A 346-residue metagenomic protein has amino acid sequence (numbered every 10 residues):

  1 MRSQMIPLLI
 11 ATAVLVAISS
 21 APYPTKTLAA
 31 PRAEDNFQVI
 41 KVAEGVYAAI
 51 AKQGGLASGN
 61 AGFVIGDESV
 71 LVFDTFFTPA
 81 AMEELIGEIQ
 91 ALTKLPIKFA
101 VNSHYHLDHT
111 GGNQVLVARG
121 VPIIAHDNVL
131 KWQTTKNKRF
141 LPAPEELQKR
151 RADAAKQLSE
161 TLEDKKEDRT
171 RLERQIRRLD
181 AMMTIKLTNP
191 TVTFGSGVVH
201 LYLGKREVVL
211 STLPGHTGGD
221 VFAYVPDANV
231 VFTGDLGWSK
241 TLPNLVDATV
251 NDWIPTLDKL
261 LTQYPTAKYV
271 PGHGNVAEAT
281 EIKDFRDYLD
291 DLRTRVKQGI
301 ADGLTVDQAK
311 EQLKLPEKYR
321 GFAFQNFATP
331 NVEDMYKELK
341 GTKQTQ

Functional and structural regions predicted by a protein language model:
M1-P7: Positively charged n-region of N-terminal signal peptides that target proteins for export
L8-P22: Bacterial N-terminal signal peptides
A13-V14, T27-A30, K156-L179, T262-A267 (+1 more regions): Accessory terminal helices/loops
R32-E34, K41, K131-S211, T217-G218 (+1 more regions): Metallo-beta-lactamase
I40-I89, F222-G234: Conserved beta-strand hairpin/beta-sheet module of binuclear metal-dependent hydrolase folds, prominently
G45, V64, D74, I89 (+10 more regions): Divalent metal-coordination and catalytic microenvironments
D67-L71, P79-A125, P190: Active-site metal-binding motif and surrounding structural segment of the metallo-beta-lactamase
S69-L71, T75-A80, H200, E207 (+1 more regions): Metallo-beta-lactamase
